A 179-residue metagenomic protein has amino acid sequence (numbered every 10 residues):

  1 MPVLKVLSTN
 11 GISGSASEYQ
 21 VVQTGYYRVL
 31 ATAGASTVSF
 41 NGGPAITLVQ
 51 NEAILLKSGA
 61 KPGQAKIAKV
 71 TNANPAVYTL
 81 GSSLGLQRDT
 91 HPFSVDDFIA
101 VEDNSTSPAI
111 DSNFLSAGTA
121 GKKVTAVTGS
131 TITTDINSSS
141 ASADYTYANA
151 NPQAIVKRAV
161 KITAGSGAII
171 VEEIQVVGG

Functional and structural regions predicted by a protein language model:
M1-V22, S166-G179: Short, intrinsically disordered N-terminal pre-domain segments
K5-Q20, A45-P62: Short, solvent-exposed S/T- and G/P-enriched segments that are highly enriched in secreted/extracellular and lumenal
N10, A33, V38, L80 (+1 more regions): N-terminal compositionally biased, intrinsically disordered segments and leader/signal-like regions
Q23, Y27-G34, I162-A164: Asparagine-centered strand-capping/turn motif at beta-strand->loop junctions
R28, L55, A100-D103: Hydrophobic beta-strand signal
L30-I46: Short, surface-exposed beta-strand/strand-loop-strand elements in extracellular ectodomains
G63-G178: Small/polar beta-strand repeat architecture
